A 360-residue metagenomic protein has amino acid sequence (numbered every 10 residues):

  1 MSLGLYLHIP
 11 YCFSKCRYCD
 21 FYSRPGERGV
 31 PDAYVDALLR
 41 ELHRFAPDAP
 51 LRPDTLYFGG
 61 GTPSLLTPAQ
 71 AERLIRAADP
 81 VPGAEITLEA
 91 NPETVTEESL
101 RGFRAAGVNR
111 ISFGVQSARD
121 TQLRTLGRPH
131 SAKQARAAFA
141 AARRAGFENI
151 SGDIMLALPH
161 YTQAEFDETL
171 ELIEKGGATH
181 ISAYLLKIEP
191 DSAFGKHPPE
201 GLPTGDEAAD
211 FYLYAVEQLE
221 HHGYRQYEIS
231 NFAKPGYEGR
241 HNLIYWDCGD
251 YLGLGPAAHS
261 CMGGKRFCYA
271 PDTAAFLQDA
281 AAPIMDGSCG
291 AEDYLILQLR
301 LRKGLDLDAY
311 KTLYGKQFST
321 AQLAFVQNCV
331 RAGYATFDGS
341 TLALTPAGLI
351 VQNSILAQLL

Functional and structural regions predicted by a protein language model:
M1-I9: Immediate flanking context of iron-sulfur cluster ligation sites
S2, S23-P47, R52-K316, F337: C-terminal scaffold of the Radical SAM
P10-F21: Local cysteine-cluster metal-coordination motifs and their immediate loop/turn environment, predominantly Fe-S cluster
K316-V330: Short amphipathic alpha-helical interaction segments
R331-S340: A short, conserved structural fragment
T341-T345: Minor-groove-contacting beta-hairpin "wing" of winged helix-turn-helix DNA-binding domains
A347-L360: Short, amphipathic alpha-helical interaction segments positioned at domain boundaries
